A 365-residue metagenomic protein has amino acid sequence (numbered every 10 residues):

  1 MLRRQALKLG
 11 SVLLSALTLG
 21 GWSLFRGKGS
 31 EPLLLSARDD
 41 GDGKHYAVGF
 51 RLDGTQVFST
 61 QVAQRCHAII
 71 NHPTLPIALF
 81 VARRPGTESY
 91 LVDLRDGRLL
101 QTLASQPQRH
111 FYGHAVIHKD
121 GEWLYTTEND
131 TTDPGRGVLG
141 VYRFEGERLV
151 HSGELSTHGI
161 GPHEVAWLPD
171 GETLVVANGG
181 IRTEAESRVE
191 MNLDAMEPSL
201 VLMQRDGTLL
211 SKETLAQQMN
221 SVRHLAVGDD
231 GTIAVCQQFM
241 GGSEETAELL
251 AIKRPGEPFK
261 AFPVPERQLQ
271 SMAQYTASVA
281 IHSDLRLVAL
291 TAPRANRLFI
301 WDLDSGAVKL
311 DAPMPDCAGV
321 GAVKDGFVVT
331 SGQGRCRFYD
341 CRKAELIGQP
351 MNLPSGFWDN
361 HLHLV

Functional and structural regions predicted by a protein language model:
M1, Q5-R26: N-terminal export signals
T55-T60, R98-S105, V150-L155, L209-T214 (+3 more regions): A short beta-strand motif characteristic of beta-propeller blades
V62-L91, D96-I117: Blade-loop segments of beta-propeller domains
Q64-N71, H110-V116, I160-A166, N220-L225 (+3 more regions): Repeated scaffold domains used in trafficking and secretory/extracellular systems, primarily beta-propellers
P73-T74, K119-D120, P169-D170, G228-D229 (+2 more regions): Residue-level detector of Asp-centered blade-edge/turn motifs that repeat once per structural unit in beta-propeller
Q106-H114, T126-L168: Asp-box/WD-like beta-propeller blade repeats and closely related beta-sheet repeat scaffolds
T127-P134, V176-M196, C236-A247: Short, conserved, GDST-rich strand-edge loop motifs in beta-rich repeat architectures
V138-F144, L193-R205, E248-P255: Beta-propeller blade signature
